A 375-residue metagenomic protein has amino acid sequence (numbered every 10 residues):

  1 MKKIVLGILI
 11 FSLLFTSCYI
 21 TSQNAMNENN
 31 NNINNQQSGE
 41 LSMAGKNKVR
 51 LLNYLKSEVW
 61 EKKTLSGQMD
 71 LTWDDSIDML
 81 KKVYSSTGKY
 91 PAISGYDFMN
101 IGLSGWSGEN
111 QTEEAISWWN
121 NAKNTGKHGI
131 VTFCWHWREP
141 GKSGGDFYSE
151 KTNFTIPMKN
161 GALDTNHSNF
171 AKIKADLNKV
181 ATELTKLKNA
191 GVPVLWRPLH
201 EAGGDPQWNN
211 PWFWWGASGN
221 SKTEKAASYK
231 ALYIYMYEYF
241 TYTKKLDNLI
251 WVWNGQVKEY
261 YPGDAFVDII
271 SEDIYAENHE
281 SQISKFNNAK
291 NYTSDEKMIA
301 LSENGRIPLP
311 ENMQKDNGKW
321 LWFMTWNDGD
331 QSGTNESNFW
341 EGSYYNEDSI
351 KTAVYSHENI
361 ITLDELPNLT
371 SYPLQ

Functional and structural regions predicted by a protein language model:
T16-S17: C-terminal motif of bacterial Sec signal peptides marking the signal peptidase cleavage site
N24-M99, S104-E109, N312, E365-Q375: N-terminal module-boundary/linker segments of secreted carbohydrate-active enzymes
L51, D74-V83, E113-E114, T182 (+3 more regions): Alpha-helical scaffolding within the catalytic cores of extracellular/periplasmic polymer-degrading hydrolases
W60-K63, K89-A92, G126-V131, N189-L195 (+4 more regions): Loop/turn elements at helix/coil->beta-strand transitions in domains of secreted/extracellular proteins
L65-D70, K297-Q375: Substrate-binding cleft of secreted/luminal carbohydrate-active enzymes
Q68-M69, R197-L199, Y233-E259, K297-R306: Aromatic-lined carbohydrate-recognition surfaces of secreted/lumenal glycan-active proteins
Y96, V257-H279, W326: Aromatic- and acid-rich polysaccharide-binding/catalytic face of secreted or lumenal carbohydrate-active enzymes
L103-Y235, L246: Substrate-binding cleft of extracellular glycoside hydrolase catalytic domains
